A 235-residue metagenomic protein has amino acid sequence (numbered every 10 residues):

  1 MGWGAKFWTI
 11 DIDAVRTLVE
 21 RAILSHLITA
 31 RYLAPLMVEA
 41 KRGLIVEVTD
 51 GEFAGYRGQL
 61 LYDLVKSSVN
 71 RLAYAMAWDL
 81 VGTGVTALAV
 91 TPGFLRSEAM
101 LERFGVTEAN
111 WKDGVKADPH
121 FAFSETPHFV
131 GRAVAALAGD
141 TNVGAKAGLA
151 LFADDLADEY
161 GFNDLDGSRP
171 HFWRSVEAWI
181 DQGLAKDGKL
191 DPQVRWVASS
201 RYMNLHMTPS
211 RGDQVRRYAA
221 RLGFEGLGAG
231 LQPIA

Functional and structural regions predicted by a protein language model:
M1-K6, F53-R57, E98: Helix N-cap/beta-alpha junction loops of NAD(P)-dependent oxidoreductase domains
W3, W8-I28, R42, V46 (+2 more regions): Catalytic Tyr-X3-Lys loop
I12, V38, L44-V81, G93-L95: Catalytic loop of short-chain dehydrogenase/reductase
R21-E39, A77-W78: Amphipathic alpha-helical dimer-interface segment in Rossmann-like NAD(P)H-dependent oxidoreductases
A22, G43-D50, T86-T91, A147: Structural signature of the Rossmann-like NAD(P)-dependent dehydrogenase/reductase core
A75-V85, T141-G144: Active-site-adjacent segment of SDR/Rossmann-fold oxidoreductases
A89, N110-I234: C-terminal helical subdomain
P92-E102: Short, flexible catalytic-loop segment of classical short-chain dehydrogenase/reductase
